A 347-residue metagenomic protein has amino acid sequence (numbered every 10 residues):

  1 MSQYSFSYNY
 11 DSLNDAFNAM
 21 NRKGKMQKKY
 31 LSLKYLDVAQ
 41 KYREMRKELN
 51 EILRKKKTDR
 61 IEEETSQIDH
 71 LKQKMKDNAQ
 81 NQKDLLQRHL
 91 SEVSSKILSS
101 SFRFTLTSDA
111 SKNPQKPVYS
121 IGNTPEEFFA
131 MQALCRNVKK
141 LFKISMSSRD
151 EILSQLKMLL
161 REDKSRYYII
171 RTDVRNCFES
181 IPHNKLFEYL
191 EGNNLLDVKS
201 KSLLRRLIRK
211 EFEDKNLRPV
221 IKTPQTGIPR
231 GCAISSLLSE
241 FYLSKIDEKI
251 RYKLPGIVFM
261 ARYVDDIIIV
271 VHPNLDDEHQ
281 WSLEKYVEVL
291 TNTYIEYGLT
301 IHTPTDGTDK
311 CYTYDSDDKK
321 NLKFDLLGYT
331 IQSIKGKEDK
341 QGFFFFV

Functional and structural regions predicted by a protein language model:
M1-K199, F212-L217: Conserved two-metal-ion catalytic palm core of "right-hand" nucleic acid polymerases, unifying RNA-dependent RNA
Q27-K29, Y35, Q40, E51-I52 (+8 more regions): Charged structural interfaces that engage phosphate-rich ligands and support phosphoryl-transfer chemistry
N81, E127-K139, G227-C232, S282-L290: A broad, low-specificity signal for short, low-complexity segments enriched in glycine/proline and polar/charged
R136, K140, G192, K245-Y252 (+2 more regions): A generic structural signal for well-ordered alpha-helical segments enriched in polar/charged residues
K143, L195, P255-G256, I295-T300: Residue-level recognition of short, structured coil/turn motifs that connect secondary structure elements
S145-L156, V258-Y263, H302-T305: Short, glycine/acidic-rich hinge or "gate" loops at secondary-structure transitions that mediate conformational
R161-V264, I268-V287: Conserved polymerase palm-domain catalytic core
K199-S200, R262, V270-V347: Polymerase palm active-site segment centered on the conserved acidic dipeptide of motif C
